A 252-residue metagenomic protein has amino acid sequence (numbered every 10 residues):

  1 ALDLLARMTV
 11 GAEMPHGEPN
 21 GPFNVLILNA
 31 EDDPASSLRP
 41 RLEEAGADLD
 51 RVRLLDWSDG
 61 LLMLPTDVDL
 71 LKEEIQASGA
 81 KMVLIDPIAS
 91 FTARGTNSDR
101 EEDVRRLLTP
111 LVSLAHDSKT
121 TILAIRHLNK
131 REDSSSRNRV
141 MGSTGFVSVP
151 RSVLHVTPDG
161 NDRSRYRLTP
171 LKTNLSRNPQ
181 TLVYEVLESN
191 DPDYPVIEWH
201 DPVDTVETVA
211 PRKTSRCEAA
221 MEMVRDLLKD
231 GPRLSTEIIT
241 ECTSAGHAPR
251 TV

Functional and structural regions predicted by a protein language model:
A1, P34, D67, F146 (+3 more regions): Alpha-helical structural motif
D3-P15: Walker A/P-loop NTP-binding motif
L5, I27, I238: Conserved hydrophobic/aromatic pocket- or pore-lining residues that grip, position, or stack substrates in active sites
A12-S113, S189, P195-E207, S215-E218 (+2 more regions): Conserved inter-motif catalytic segment of the P-loop NTP-binding fold
L28, M82, E102-P195, V252: Phosphate-binding/switch region of NTP-binding enzymes
Q76-G79, D117-S118, D159-T251: C-terminal regions of RecA-like/P-loop NTPase motor modules
T92-T96, L154, C242: Short amphipathic alpha-helical interaction patches enriched in hydrophobic/aromatic residues with interspersed Lys/Arg
D99, S134, N138, R212-R216: Residue-level "hotspot" positions that anchor or transmit function at local structural transition points
